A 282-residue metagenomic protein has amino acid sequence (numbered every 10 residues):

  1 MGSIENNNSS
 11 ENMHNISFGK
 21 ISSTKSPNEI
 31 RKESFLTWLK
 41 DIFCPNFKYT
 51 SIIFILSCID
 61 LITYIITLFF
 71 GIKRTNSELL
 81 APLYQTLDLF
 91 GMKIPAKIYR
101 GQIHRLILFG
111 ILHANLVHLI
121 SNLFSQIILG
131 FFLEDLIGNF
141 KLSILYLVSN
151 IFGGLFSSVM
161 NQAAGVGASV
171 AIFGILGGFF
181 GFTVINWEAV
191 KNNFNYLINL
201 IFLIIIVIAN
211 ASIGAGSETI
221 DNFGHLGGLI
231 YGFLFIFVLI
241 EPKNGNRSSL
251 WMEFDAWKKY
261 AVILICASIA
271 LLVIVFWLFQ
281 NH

Functional and structural regions predicted by a protein language model:
M1-L106, V184, A189, N193 (+2 more regions): N-terminal signal-anchor transmembrane helix
Y49-A168, A215-I220: N-terminal TM1-TM2 helical hairpin plus the immediately adjacent luminal interfacial "cap"
S143-L145, A168-I172, N193-I201: Cytoplasmic-side transmembrane-helix entry/capping segments in multi-pass membrane proteins
Y146-I151, F202-I206, H225: Central hydrophobic cores of alpha-helical transmembrane segments in multi-pass integral membrane proteins
I151-L155, I206-A215, I269-V273: Aromatic-anchored segments of alpha-helical transmembrane domains
F152-L155, A163-N186, L226-L239: Specific transmembrane alpha-helix
L176-A215, F237: Multi-pass alpha-helical transmembrane bundles in non-GPCR membrane proteins that perform intramembrane catalysis
V207-I230, L234: Terminal transmembrane helical module of multi-pass membrane proteins
